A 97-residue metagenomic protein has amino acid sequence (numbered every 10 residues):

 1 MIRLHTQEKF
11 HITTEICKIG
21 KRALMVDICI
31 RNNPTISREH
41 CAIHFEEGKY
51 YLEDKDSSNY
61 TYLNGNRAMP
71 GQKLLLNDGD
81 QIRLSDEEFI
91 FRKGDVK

Functional and structural regions predicted by a protein language model:
M1-N33, H44-E46, L76, Q81 (+2 more regions): Intrinsically disordered, low-complexity acidic Ser/Thr-rich regulatory segments
P34-R38: Short coil-to-beta-strand transition motifs
H40-A42, E47-Q81: Forkhead-associated
L84: Conserved beta-strand-loop-short alpha-helix elements that form and flank the Mn2+/Mg2+-coordinating active site
